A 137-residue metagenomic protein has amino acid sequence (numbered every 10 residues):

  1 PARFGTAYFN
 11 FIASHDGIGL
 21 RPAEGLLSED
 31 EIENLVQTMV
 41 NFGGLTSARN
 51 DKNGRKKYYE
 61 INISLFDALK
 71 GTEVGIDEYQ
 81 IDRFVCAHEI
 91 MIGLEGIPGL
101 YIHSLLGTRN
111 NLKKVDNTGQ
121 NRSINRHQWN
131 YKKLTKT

Functional and structural regions predicted by a protein language model:
P1-T137: Active-site and adjacent substrate-binding regions of carbohydrate-active enzymes
